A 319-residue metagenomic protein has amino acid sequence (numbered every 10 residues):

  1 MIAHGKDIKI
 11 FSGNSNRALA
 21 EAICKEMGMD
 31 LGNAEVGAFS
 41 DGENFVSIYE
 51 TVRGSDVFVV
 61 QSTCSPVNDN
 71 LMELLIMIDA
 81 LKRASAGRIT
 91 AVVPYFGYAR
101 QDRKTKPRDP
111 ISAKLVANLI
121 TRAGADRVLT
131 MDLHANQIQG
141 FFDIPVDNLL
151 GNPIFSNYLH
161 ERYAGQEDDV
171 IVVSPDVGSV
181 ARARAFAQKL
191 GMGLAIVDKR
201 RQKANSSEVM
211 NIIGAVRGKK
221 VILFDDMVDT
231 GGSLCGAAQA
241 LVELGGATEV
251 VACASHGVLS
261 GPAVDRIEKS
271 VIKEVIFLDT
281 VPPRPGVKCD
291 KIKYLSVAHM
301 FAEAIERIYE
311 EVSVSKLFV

Functional and structural regions predicted by a protein language model:
M1-V319: PRPP-associated nucleotide enzymes
